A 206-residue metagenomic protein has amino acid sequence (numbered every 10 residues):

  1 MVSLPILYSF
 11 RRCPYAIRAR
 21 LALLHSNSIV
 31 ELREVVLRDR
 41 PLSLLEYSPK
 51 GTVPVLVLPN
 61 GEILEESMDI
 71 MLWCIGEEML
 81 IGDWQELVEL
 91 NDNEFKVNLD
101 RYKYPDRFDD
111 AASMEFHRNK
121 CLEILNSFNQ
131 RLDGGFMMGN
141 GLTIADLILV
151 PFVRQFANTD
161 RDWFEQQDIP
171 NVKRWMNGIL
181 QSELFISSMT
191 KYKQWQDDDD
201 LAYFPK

Functional and structural regions predicted by a protein language model:
M1-N129, G134: GST-like domain detector, emphasizing the conserved glutathione-binding G-site in the N-terminal thioredoxin-like
K96, D133, R161, Q181-F185: Generic structural signal for secondary-structure transition and capping sites
A112-E115, R161-Q167: Acidic, serine/threonine/proline-rich low-complexity intrinsically disordered regions
F116-K120, I124, Q167-Q181: Extended, well-ordered alpha-helical scaffold segments
N126-R131, V150-N158, L180: Catalytic cores of nucleotide-enabled group-transfer and carboxylate-activating enzymes in metabolic and assembly-line
Q130-N140, L184-S188: Surface-exposed helix-capping loop/turn segments at secondary-structure junctions
M137-D162: GST superfamily/GST-like fold recognition
Y192-K206: Acidic/histidine-enriched, glycine/proline-rich intrinsically disordered or flexible terminal extensions
